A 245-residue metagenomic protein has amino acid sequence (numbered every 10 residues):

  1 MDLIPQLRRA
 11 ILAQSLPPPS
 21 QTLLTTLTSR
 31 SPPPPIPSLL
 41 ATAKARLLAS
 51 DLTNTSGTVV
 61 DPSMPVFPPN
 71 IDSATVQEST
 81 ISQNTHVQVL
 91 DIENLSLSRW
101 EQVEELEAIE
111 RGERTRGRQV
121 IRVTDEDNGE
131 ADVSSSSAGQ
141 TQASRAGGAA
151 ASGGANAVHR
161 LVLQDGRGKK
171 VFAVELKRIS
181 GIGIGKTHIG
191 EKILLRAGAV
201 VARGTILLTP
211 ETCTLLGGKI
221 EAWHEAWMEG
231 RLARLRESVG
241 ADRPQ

Functional and structural regions predicted by a protein language model:
M1-G148, A155, R231-Q245: Nucleic-acid-binding small beta-barrel platforms of the OB/S1 family and closely associated recruitment extensions
T80, I179-R196: Short nucleic-acid-contacting surface segments enriched for D/E, G, S/T with interspersed K/R
V87-V89, L161-L163, A173, G190-L195 (+1 more regions): Structural signal for hydrophobic/aromatic residues that build the beta-strand cores of folded beta-sheet domains
E101-E107, A199-L235: OB-fold/S1-family single-stranded nucleic acid-binding modules
A150-V171: Short, contiguous, well-structured surface segments enriched in hydrophobic/aromatic residues
R167, G181, T187-I189, A202 (+1 more regions): Fungal eukaryote-biased detector of long internal structured cores
K169-I179: Short, structured beta-strand/loop micro-motifs enriched in basic residues and often containing a Trp
